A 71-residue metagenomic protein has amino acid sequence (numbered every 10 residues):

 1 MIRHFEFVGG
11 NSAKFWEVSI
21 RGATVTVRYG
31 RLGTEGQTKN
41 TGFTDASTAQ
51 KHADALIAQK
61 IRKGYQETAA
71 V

Functional and structural regions predicted by a protein language model:
M1-E6: Short, hydrophobic/aromatic-rich segments at coil-to-beta transitions
V8-N11, E67-T68: Mixed-charge, low-complexity intrinsically disordered regions
K14-N40: Short aromatic-glycine-(Arg/Gly/Cys) micro-motifs in beta-strand/loop hairpins
G36, S47, A69: Solvent-exposed, flexible loop/coil residues
T44-R62: A short, charged, amphipathic alpha-helix used as a generic interaction element across diverse proteins
K63-V71: Intrinsically disordered, low-complexity charged/polar segments
